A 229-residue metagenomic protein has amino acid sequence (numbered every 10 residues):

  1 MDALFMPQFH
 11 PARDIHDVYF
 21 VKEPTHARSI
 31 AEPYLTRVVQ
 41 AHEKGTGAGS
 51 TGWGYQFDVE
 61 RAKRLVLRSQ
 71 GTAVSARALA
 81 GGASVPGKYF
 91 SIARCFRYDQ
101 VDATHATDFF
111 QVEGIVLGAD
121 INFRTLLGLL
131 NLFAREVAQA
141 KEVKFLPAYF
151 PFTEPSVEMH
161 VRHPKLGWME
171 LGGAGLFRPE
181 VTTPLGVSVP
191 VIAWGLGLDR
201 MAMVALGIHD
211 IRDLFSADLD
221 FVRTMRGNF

Functional and structural regions predicted by a protein language model:
M1-F229: TRNA-recognition modules of translation machinery and tRNA-sensing kinases, especially anticodon-binding
